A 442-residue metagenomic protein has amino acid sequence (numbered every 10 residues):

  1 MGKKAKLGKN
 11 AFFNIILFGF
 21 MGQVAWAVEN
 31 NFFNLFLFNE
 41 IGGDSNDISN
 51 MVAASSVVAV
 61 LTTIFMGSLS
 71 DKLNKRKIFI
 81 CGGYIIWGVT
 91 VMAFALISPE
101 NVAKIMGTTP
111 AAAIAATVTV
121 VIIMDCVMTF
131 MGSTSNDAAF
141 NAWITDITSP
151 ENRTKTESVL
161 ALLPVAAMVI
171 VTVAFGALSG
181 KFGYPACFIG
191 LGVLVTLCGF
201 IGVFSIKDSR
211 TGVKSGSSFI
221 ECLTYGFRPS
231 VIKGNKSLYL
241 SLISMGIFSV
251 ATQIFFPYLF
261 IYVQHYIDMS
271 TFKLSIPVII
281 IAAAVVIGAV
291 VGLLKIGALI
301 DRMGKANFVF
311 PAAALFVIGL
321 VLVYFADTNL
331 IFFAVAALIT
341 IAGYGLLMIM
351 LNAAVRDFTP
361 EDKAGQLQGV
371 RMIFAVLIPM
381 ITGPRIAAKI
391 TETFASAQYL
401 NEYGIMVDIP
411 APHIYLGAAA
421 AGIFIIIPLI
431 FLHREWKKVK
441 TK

Functional and structural regions predicted by a protein language model:
M1-K9, R210-L242: Juxtamembrane intracellular "pre-TM" segments in multi-pass secondary transporters
G2-S56, Y239-S244, F248-I267: Helix-loop boundary and gating motifs at the non-cytosolic
V60, T154-S179, M372-P384: Glycine-rich segments within core transmembrane alpha-helices of 12-TM secondary carriers
T62-K75, V291-G304, T391: Helix-to-loop junctions at the C-terminal end of transmembrane segments in multipass secondary transporters
K72-I85, D301-A313: Cytoplasmic membrane-interface "Motif A"-like loop-to-helix N-cap segments of 12-TM Major Facilitator Superfamily
R76, A112, A177-V193, T391-G422: A membrane-interface helix-boundary motif in multi-pass transporters
Y84-I114, A314-T328: C-terminal ends and interior cores of transmembrane alpha-helices in multi-pass membrane transporters/permeases
A306-M350: C-terminal transmembrane helical hairpin of 12-TM major facilitator-type secondary transporters
